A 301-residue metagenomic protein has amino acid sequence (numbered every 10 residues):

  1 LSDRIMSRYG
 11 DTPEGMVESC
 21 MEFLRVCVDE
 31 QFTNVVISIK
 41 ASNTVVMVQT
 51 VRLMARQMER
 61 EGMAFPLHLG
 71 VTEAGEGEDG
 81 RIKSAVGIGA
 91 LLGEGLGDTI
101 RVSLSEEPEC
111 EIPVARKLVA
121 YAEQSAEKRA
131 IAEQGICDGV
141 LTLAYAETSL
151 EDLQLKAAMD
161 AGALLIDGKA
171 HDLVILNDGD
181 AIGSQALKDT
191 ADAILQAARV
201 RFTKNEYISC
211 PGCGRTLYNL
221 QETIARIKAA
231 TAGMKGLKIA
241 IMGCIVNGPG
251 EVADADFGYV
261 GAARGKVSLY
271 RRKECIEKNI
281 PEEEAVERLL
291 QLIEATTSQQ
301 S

Functional and structural regions predicted by a protein language model:
D3-M234, K238-I241: Catalytic alpha/beta core domains of metabolic enzymes, predominantly
T50-V51, V114-A115, D254, C275-E282: Short amphipathic alpha-helical patches
I245-E251, A255-C275: Nucleotide-binding motor/catalytic cores of P-loop/tubulin-like NTPases across gene-expression machines
R264-V267, E274-S298: Beta-strand/loop-dominated core regions that host nucleotide or nucleotide-derived cofactor-binding catalytic loops
